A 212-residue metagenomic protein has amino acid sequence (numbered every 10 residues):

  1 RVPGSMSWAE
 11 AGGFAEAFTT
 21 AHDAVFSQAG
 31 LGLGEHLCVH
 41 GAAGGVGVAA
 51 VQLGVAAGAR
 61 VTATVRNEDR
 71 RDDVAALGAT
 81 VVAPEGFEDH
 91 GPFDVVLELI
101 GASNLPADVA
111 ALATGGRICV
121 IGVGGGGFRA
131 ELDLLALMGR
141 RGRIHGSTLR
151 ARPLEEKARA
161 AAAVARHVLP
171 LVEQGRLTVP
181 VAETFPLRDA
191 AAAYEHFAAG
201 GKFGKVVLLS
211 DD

Functional and structural regions predicted by a protein language model:
A11-P84: Mid-domain Rossmann-like dinucleotide-binding core that forms the NAD(H)/NADP(H) cofactor-binding site
G34, G78, P92-F93, L177 (+1 more regions): Local beta-strand N-terminus motif with an aromatic residue
T64-E68, P84-E85, L99, G122 (+1 more regions): N-terminal Rossmann-fold cofactor-binding loop
E88-V96: A short acidic, Gly/Pro-enriched loop at the edge of an enzyme's catalytic core that lines a small-molecule cofactor
V96-L97, C119: N-terminal Rossmann-like NAD(P) cofactor-binding module of classical short-chain dehydrogenase/reductase
S103-R176, L209-D212: Glycine-rich phosphate-binding loop and adjacent beta-alpha segment of Rossmann(oid) nucleotide-cofactor-binding
L169, Q174-P180, A191-D212: C-terminal capping/lid region of NAD(P)-dependent oxidoreductase domains
